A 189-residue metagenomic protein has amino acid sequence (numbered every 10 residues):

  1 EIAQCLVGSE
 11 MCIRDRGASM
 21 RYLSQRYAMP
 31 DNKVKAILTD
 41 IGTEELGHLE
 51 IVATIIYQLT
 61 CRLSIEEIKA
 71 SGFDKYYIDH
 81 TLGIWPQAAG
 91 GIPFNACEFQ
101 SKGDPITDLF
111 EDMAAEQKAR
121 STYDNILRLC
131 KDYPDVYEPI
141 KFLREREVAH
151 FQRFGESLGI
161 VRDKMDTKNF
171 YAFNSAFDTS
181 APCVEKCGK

Functional and structural regions predicted by a protein language model:
E1-G8: Single conserved hydrophobic/aromatic residue that forms the stacking wall/gate of nucleotide- or nucleobase-binding
S9-K189: Non-heme di-metal
